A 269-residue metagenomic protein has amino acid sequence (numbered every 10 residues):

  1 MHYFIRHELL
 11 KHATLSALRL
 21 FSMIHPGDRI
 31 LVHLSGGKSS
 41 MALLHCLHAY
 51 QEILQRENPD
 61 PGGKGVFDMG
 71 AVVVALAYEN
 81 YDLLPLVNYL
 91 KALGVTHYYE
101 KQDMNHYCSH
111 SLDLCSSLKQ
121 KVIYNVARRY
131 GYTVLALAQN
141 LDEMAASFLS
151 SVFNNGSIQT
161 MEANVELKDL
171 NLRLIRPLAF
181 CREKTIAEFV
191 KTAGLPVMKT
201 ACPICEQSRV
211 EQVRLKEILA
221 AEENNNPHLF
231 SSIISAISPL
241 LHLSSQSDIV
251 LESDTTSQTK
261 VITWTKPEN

Functional and structural regions predicted by a protein language model:
M1-S150, N154, K184-T192, P267: ATP-dependent adenylation/nucleotidyltransferase module used to activate substrates
F4, E8, S117, F180 (+5 more regions): Electropositive phosphate-/nucleotide-binding environments in soluble metabolic enzymes
G63-M69, D142-A221: Catalytic subdomain that performs nucleotidyl-dependent activation
Y78, M104-H106, V165, C181 (+2 more regions): Residue-level detector of flexible, active-site-proximal loop/helix-junction positions within diverse enzyme catalytic
Y98-H110, L172, L243-T259: Mobile, glycine- and charge-enriched loop segments and immediately flanking short secondary-structure elements within
S117-G131, N164-D169, I218-I237: Short, basic, helix/turn surface patches
L195-N269: The feature marks non-catalytic terminal segments
